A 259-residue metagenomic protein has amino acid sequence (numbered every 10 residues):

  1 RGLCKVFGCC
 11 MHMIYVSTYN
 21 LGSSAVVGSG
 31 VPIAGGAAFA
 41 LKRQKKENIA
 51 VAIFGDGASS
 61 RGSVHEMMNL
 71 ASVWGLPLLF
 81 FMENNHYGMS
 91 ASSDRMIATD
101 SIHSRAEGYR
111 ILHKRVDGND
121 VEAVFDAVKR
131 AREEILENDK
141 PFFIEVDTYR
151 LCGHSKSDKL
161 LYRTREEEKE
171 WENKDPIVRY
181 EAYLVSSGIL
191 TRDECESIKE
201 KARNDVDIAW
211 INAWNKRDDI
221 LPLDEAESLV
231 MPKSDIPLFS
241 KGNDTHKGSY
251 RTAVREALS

Functional and structural regions predicted by a protein language model:
R1-W74, S92-A98, H103-R110: Cofactor-binding active-site loop characterized by glycine-rich and histidine/acidic residues
K42-N48, A98-R130, E172-K199: Conserved thiamine diphosphate
I49-F54, L79-F81, F143-E145: Structural motif
F54-S60, M82-G88, N119-E122, T148-R150: Acidic, glycine-rich active-site loops and adjacent beta-strand->loop/helix elements that engage anionic groups
S72-M82: A glycine-rich helix N-cap at a beta->alpha junction
E133-E137: Long, amphipathic alpha-helical stalk/connector segments used for oligomerization, subunit docking, or mechanical
V146, L151-S259: Conserved acidic/glycine
